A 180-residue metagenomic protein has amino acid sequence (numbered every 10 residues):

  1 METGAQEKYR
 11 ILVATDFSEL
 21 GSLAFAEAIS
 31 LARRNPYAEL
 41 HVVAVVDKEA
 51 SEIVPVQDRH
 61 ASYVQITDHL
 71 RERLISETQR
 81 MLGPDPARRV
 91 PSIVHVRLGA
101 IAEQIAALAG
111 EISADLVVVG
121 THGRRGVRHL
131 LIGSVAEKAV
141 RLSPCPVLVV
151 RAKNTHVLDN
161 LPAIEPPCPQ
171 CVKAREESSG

Functional and structural regions predicted by a protein language model:
M1-E7, R80-V117, C168-E176: Structural beta-alpha unit
E2-H60, T155, L161-G180: Small/aliphatic-rich secondary-structure junction motif
H41-V43, I93-R97, L148: General small-molecule cofactor/ligand-binding pocket signal
A44, T121-H122, R151-A152: Short secondary-structure boundary segments
A61-R73: A short acidic, glycine-rich active-site loop that binds or catalyzes chemistry on phosphate/adenosine moieties
L116-K138: Glycine-rich, Arg-bearing micro-motifs that act as flexible, cationic patches
K138-A152: Short, acidic/small-residue loops that bind anionic groups at enzyme active sites
